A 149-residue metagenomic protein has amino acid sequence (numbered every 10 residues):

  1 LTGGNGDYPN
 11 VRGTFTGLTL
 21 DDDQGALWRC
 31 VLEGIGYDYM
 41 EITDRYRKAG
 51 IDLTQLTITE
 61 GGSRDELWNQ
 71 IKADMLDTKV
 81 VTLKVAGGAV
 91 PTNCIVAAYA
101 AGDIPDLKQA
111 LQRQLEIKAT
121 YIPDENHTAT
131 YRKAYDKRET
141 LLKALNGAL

Functional and structural regions predicted by a protein language model:
L1-L149: Glycine/Thr-rich phosphate-binding loops that ligate phosphate moieties of nucleotide and other phosphorylated ligands
